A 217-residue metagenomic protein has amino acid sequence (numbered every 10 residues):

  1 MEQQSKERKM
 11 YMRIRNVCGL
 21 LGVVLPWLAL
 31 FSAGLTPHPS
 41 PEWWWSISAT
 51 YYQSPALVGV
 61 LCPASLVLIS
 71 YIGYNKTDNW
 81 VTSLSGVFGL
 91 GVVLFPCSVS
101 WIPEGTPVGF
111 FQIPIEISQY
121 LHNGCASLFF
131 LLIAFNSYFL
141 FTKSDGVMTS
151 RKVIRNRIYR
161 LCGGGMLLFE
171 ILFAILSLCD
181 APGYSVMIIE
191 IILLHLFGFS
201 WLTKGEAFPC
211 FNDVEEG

Functional and structural regions predicted by a protein language model:
M1-K9, E215: Short, Lys/Arg-rich, polar N-terminal cytosolic tail immediately upstream of the first transmembrane signal-anchor
K6-V23, T77-G86, N156-G163: Alpha-helical transmembrane segments and their helix-start/interface "positive-inside/aromatic belt" motifs in integral
L20-P39: Alpha-helical transmembrane segments of multi-pass membrane proteins
G34-Y51, P103-I117, L178-I189: Membrane-interface interhelical loops and short amphipathic "cap" helices that link adjacent transmembrane segments
S46-S65: Interfacial helix-start motif at the membrane-water boundary
F88-R155: Membrane-proximal helix-loop-helix units in multi-pass membrane proteins
M166-G217: C-terminal transmembrane-bundle signature of multipass membrane proteins, characterized by strong activation on
